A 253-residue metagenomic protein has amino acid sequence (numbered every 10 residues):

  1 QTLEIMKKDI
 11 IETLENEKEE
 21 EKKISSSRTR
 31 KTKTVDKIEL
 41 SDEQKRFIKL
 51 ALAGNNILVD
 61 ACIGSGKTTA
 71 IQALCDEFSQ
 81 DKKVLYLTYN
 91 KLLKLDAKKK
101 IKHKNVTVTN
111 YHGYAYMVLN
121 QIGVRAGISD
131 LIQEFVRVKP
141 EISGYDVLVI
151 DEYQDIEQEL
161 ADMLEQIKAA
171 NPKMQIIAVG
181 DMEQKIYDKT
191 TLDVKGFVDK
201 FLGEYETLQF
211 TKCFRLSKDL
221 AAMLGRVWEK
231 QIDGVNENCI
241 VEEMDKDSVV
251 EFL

Functional and structural regions predicted by a protein language model:
Q1, K104-V106: Structural alpha-beta junctions
Q1, K8, A115-V124: N-terminal leader/presequence-like segments
Q1-L50: Pre-P-loop entry segment of helicase/translocase ATPase cores
K8, T13-L14, S27, G66 (+3 more regions): Compositionally biased, intrinsically disordered low-complexity segments
L14, L119-S129, A222-V227: Short, surface-exposed amphipathic charged segments that create phosphate/polyanion-binding patches used for binding
E19-K22, V59, G123-A126, I232: Residue-level signal for secondary-structure boundary elements
E39-E77, D81-L95, K99, V106 (+2 more regions): Conserved helicase motor core of SF1/SF2 NTP-dependent helicases
A51, G127-D146, A169-N171: Short basic/glycine-enriched coil/helix segment immediately N-terminal to the Walker B
